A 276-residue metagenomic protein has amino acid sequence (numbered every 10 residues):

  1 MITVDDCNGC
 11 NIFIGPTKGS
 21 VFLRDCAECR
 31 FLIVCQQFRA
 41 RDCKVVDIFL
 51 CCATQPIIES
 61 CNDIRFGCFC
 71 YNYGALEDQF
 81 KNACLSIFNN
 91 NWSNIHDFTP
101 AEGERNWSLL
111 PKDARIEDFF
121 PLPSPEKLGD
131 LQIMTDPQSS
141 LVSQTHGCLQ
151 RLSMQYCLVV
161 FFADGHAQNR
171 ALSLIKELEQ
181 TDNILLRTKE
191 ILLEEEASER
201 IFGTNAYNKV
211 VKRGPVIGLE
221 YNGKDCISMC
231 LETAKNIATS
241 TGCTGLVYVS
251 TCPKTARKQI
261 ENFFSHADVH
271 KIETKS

Functional and structural regions predicted by a protein language model:
M1-K81: Extended, compositionally simple hydrophobic/Ser/Thr-rich segments that build repetitive fibrous architectures
F49-S276: Intrinsically disordered, low-complexity terminal regions
